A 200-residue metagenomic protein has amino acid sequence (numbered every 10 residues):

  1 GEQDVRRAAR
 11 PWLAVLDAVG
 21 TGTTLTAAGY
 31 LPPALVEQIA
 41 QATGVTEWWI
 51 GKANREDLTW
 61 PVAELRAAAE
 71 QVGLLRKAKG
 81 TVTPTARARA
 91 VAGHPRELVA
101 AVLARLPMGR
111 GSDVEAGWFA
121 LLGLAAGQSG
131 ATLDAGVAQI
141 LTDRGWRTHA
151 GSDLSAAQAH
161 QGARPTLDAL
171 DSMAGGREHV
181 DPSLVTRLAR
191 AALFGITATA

Functional and structural regions predicted by a protein language model:
G1-L58: Short, amphipathic alpha-helical interface elements at domain boundaries that mediate macromolecular binding
G1-V19, P95-D143, A200: Leucine-rich, amphipathic alpha-helical/linker segments
K52, W60, E64-V72: Charged, alpha-helical interface segments at or near domain boundaries
A63-A67, R76-G109, A157-Q161, A174-A200: Accessory beta->alpha helical hairpin/"wing" motif in late/C-terminal subdomains of nucleic-acid enzymes
L122-A200: Elongated scaffolding segments in large macromolecular assemblies, built predominantly from amphipathic alpha-helices
